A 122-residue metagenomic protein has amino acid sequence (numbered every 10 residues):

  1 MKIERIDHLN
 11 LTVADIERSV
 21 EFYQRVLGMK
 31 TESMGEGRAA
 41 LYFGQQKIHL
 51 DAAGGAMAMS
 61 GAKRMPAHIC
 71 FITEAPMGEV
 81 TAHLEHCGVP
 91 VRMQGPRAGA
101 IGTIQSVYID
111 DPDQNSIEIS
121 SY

Functional and structural regions predicted by a protein language model:
M1-E17, A67-I69: N-terminal beta-strand motif that seeds the catalytic metal site of vicinal oxygen chelate
T12, C70-E74, D110: Short hydrophobic/aromatic beta-strand micro-patches that form the beta-sheet surface supporting nucleotide- or nucleic
D15-K30: Amphipathic alpha-helical segments
R18-S19, P76-T81: Short, conserved charged micro-motifs
G28-S33, P90-Q94: Short secondary-structure junctions
K30-R64, S116-S121: Conserved short beta-strand elements that form part of the metal-binding/catalytic scaffold of enzyme active sites
A39, A67, T103-V107: Short beta-strand micro-motifs in enzyme catalytic cores
T81, H86-Y122: Vicinal oxygen chelate
